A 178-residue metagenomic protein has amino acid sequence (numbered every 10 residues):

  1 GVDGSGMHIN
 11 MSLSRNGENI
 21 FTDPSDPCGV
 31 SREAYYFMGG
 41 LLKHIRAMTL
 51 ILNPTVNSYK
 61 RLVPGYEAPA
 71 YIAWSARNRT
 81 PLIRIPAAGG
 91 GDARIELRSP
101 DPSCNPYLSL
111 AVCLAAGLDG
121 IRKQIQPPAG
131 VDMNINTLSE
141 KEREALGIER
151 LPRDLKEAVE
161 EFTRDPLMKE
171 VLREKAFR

Functional and structural regions predicted by a protein language model:
G1-G17: Histidine-centered divalent-metal-coordination microenvironment in nucleic-acid enzymes
S14-R178: Catalytic-core signal marking the mid-to-C-terminal active-site face
